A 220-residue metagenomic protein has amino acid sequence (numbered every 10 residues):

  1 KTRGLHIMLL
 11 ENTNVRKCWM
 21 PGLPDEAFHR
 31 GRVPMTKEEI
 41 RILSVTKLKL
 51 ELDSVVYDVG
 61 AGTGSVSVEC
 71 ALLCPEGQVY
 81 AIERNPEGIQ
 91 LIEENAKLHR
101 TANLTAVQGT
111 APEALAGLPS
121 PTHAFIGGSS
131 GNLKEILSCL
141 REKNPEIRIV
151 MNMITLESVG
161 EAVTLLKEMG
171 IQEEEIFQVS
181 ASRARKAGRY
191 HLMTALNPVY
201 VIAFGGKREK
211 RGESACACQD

Functional and structural regions predicted by a protein language model:
K1-R32, A215-C218: A contiguous loop/helix-start segment that scaffolds small-molecule binding in enzyme catalytic cores
I7-N12, R189-D220: Core SAM-dependent methyltransferase catalytic element
M35-L52: Conserved alpha-helix/loop element of class I SAM-dependent methyltransferases that forms part of the SAM/SAH-binding
D53-G62: Conserved class I S-adenosyl-L-methionine
T63-P75: Conserved SAM-binding loop of SAM-dependent methyltransferases across substrates and taxa, primarily the Class I
L72-V79, K143-P145: Conserved S-adenosyl-L-methionine
I82-P121: S-adenosyl-L-methionine
L137-P198: C-terminal substrate-binding/active-site "lid" region of AdoMet-derived donor-dependent transferases
